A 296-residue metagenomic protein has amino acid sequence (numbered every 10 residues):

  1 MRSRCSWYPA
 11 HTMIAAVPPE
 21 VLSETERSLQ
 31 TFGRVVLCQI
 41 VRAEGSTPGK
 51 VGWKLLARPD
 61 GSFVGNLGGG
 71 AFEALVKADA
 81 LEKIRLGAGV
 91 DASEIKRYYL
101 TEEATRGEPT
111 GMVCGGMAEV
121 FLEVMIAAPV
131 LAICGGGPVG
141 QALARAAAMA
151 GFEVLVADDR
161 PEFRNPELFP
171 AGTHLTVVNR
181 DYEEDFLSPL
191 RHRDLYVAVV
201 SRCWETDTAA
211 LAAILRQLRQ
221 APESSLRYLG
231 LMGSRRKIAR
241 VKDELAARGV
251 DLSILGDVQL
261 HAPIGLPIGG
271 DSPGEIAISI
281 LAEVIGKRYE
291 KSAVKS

Functional and structural regions predicted by a protein language model:
R2-R4: Basic polycationic patches enriched in arginine
W7-N179, P189-Y196, Q217, K237 (+2 more regions): Segments forming oxygen-rich coordination pockets for charged ligands
A43, R202-E205, S234-K237: Short glycine-rich anion-binding loops that position phosphate/pyrophosphate groups of nucleotides and phosphorylated
G68, G135, V199-R202, L229-G233: Small/polar loops that bind or transfer phosphate-bearing groups
G87-A88, Q217-S224, G249-L252: Alpha-helix termini
Y196, A212-E244: ADP-ribose/adenylate-binding Rossmann-like module
E205-A212: Cytosolic regulatory regions of ion transport systems
M232-S296: Adenosine-phosphate binding glycine-rich loop
